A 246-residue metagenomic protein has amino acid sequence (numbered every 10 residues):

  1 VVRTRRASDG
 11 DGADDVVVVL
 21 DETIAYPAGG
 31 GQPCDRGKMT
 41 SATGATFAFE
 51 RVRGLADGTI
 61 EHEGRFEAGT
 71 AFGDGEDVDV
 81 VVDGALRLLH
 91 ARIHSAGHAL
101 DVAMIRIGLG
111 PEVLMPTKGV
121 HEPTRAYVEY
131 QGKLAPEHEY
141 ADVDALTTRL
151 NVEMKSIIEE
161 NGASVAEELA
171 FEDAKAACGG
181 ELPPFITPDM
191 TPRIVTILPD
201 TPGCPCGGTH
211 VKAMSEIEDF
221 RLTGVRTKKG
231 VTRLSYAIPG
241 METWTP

Functional and structural regions predicted by a protein language model:
V1-P246: Active-/binding-site microenvironments in catalytic and ligand-binding cores
